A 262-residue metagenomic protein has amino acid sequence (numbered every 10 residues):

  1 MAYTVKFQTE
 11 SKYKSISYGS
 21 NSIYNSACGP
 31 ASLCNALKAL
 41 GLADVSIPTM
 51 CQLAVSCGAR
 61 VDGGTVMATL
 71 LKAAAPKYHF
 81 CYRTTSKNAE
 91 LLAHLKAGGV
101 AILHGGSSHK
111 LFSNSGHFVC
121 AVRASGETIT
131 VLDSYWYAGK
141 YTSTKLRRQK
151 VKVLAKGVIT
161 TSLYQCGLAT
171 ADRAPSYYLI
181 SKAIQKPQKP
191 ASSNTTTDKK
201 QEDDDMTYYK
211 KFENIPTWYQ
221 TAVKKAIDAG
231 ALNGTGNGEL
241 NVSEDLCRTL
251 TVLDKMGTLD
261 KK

Functional and structural regions predicted by a protein language model:
M1-A59, K145-K152, P216, V223 (+1 more regions): Active-site-adjacent structural segments surrounding the nucleophilic cysteine of cysteine proteases and isopeptidases
A2, A124-N194: Noncatalytic regulatory segments and standalone regulatory/sensor domains
K14-Y24, V119, G236-V242: Short, polar loop/linker segments at the starts of domains and inter-domain junctions
Y24, G29-L33, S46, G63-L70 (+3 more regions): Stable alpha-helical elements in mature extracytoplasmic
G29-C34, T195-K262: Short, solvent-exposed alpha-helical surface patches in non-cytosolic proteins
L40-S46, I129, D260-K262: Structural helix-adjacent loops and short alpha-helical linkers that scaffold large soluble proteins
A43-E90: Catalytic cysteine-centered active-site loop
T84-K140: Active-site-adjacent substructure of cysteine-protease-like catalytic cores
